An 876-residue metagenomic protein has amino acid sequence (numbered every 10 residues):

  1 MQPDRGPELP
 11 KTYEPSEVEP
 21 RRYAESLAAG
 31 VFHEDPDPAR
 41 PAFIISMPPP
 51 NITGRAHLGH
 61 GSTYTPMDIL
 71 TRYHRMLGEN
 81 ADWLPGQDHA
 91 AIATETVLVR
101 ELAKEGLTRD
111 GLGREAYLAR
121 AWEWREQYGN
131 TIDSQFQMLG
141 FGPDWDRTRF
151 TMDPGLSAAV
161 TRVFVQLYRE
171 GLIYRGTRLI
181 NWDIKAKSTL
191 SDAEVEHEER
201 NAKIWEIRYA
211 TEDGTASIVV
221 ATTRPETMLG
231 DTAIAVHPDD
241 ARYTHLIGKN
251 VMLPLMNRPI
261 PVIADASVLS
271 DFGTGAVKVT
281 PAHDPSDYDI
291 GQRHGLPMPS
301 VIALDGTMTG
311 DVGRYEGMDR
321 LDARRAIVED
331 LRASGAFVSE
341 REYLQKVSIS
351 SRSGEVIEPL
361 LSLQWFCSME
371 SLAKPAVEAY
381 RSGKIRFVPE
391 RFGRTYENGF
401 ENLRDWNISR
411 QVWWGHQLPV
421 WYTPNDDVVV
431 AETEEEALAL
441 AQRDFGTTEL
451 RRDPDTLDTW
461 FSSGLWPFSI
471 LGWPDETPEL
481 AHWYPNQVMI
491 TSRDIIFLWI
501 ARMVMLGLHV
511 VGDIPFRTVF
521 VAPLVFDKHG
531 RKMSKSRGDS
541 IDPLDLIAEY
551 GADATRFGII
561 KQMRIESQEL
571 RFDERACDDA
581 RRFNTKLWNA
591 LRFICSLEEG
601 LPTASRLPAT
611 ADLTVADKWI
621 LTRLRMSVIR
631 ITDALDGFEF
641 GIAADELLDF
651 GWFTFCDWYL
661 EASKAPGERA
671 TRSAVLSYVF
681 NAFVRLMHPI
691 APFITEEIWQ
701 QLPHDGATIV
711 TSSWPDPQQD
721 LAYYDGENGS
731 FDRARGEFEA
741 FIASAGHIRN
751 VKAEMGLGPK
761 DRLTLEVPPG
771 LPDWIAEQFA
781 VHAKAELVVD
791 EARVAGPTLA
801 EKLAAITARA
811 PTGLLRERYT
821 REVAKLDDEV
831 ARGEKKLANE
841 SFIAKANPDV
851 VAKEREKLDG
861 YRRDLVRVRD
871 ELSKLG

Functional and structural regions predicted by a protein language model:
Q2-P7, T12, R21, E25-A29 (+12 more regions): Residue patterns forming the tRNA-binding/recognition surfaces of aminoacyl-tRNA synthetases and related DALR
V18, E212-V279, H283-D289: Protease-associated
D37-L98, T151, V160, V220-T223 (+7 more regions): N-terminal catalytic cores of NTP/NDP-binding nucleotidyl/phosphoryl-transfer enzymes
P38-R40, P48-P49, D82-E95, T148-L156 (+3 more regions): Short, solvent-exposed turn/loop segments enriched in Gly/Ser/Thr/Pro and often Arg
I52-R55, G61, I218-V236, S350-R352 (+6 more regions): Conserved phosphate/anionic-ligand binding catalytic regions in large, soluble enzymes, centered on
I204-E206, N398-F461, L465, H509-A552 (+2 more regions): Feature 926 captures the class I aminoacyl-tRNA synthetase adenylation module centered on the KMSKS loop
N257-I263, D455-Y484, F653, D657-L660: Active-site-adjacent "gating/activation" loops or surface patches in catalytic cores
